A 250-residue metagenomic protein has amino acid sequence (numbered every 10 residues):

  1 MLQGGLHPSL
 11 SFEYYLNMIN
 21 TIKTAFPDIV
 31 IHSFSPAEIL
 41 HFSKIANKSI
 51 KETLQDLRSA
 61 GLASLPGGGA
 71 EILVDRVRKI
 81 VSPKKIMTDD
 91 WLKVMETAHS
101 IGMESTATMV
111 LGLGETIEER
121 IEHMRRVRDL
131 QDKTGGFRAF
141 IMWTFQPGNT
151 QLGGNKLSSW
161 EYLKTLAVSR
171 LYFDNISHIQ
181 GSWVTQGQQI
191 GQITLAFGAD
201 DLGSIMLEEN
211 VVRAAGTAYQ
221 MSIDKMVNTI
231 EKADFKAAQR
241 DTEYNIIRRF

Functional and structural regions predicted by a protein language model:
M1-T108, G112-E122, R126-D129: Conserved Radical SAM active-site core
R125-F250: Auxiliary Fe-S-binding modules of radical SAM enzymes
